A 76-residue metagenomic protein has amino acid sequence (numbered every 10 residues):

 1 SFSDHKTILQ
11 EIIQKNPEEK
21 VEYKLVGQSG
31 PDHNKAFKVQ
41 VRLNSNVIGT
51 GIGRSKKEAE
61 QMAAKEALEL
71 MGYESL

Functional and structural regions predicted by a protein language model:
S1-L76: Double-stranded RNA-binding/processing signature
